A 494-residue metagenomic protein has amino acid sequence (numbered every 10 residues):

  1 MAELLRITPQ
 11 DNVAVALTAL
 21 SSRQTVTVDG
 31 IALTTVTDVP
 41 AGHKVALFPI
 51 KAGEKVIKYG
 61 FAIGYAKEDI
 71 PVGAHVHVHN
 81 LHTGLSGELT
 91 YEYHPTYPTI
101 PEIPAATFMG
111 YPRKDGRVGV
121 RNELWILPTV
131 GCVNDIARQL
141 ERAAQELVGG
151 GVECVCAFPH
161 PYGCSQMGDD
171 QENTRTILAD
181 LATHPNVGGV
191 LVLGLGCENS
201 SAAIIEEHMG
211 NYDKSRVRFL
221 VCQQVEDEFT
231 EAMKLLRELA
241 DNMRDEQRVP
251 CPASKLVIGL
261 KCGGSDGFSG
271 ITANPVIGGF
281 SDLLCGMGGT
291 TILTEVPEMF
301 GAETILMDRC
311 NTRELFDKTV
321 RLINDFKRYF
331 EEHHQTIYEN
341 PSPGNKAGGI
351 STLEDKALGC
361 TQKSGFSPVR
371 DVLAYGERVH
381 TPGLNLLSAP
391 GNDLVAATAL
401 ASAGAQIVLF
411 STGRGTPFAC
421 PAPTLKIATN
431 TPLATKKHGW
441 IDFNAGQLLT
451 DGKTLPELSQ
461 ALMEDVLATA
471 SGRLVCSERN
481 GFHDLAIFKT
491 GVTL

Functional and structural regions predicted by a protein language model:
M1-I407, R414-L494: Metallocofactor- and cofactor-centric catalytic cores in central/energy metabolism, strongly enriched
